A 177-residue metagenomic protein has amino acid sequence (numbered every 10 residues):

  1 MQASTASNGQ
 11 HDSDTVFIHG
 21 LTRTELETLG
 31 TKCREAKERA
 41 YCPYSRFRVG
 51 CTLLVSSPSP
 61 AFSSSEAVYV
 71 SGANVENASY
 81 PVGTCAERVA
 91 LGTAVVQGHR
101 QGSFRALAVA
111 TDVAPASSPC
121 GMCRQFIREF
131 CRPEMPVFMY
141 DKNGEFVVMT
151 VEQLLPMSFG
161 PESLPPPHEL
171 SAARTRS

Functional and structural regions predicted by a protein language model:
Q2-R39, H99-S177: C-terminal binding/interaction regions
H19-R23, C42, E76-P81: Short, surface-exposed loop/turn motifs that are enriched in glycine and acidic residues and include a nearby proline
C42-V49, C131-P133: Short, basic and Ser/Thr-rich N-terminal targeting/leader segments
S45-F62, F138: Short beta-strand scaffold segments in enzyme catalytic cores
F47-V49, V68-S71, S103-R105: A generic structural signal for short beta-strands and their flanking turns/coil linkers
P58, A73-V89: Compact, glycine-rich, soluble single-domain proteins
P60, A67-Y69, F146: Hydrophobic "anchor" residues
G83-E87, T93-R100: Active-site- and interface-proximal helix/loop "cap" or "latch" segments in soluble metabolic and energy-transducing
